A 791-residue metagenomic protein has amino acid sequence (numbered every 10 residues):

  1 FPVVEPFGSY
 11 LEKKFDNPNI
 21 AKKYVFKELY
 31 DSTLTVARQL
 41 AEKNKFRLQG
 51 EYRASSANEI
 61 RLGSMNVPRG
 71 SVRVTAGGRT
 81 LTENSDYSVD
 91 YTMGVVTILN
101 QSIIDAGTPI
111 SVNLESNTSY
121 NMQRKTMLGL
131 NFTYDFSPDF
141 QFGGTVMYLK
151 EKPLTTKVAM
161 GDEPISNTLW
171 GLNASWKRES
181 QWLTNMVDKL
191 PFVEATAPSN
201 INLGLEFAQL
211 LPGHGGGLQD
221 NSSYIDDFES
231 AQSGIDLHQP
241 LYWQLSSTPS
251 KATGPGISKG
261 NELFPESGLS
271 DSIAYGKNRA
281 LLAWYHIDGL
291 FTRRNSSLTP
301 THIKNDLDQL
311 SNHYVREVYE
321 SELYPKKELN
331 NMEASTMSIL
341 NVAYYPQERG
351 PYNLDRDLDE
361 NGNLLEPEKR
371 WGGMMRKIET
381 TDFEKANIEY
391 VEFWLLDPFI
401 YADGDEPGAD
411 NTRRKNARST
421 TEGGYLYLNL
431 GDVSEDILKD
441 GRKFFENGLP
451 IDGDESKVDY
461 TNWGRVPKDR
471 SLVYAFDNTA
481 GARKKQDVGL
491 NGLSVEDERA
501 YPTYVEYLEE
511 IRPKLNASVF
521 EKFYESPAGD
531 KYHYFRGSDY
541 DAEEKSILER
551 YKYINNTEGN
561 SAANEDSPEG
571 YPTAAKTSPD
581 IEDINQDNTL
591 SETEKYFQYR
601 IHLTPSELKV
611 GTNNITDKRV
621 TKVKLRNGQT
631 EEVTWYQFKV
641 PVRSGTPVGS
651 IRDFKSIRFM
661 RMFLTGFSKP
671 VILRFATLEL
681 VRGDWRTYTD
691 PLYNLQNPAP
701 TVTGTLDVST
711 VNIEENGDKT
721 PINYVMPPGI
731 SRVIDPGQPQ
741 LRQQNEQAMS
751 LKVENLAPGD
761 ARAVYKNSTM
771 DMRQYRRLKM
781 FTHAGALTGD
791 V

Functional and structural regions predicted by a protein language model:
F1-V791: Surface-exposed, low-hydrophobicity segments enriched in Gly/Pro/acidic/Ser residues that characterize the mature
